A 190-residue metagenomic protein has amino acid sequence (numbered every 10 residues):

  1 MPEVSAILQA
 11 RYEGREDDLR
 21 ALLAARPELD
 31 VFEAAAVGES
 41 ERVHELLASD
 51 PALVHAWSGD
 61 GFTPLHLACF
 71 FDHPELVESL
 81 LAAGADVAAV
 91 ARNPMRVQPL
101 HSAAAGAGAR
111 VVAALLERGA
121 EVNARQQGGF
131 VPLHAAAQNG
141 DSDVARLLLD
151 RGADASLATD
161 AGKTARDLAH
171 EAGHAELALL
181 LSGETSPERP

Functional and structural regions predicted by a protein language model:
M1-A25, E33, V37-A56, P74-E75 (+2 more regions): Ankyrin repeat (ANK) tandem alpha-helical domains that serve as protein-protein interaction scaffolds, prominent
M1-I7, E28-E33, A56-P64, V90-P99 (+2 more regions): Ankyrin-repeat boundary/"N-cap" motif
M1-Q9, D17-V31, R118, R151 (+2 more regions): Ankyrin-repeat-protein effector appendages
Q9-E13, E33-E39, L67-H73, S102-G108 (+2 more regions): Ankyrin repeat A-helix N-terminal signature
D18, R42, E75-L76, R110-V111 (+2 more regions): Conserved ankyrin/ankyrin-like repeat signature
L23-R26, L47-A52, E78-D86, A113-E121 (+2 more regions): Ankyrin repeat domain, specifically the short helix-to-loop turn at the C-terminus of the second helix of each repeat
S58-L81, A85-V87: Generic detector of contiguous secondary-structure segments
N123-K163: Ankyrin-repeat and related helical/solenoid repeat scaffolds used for protein-protein interactions
